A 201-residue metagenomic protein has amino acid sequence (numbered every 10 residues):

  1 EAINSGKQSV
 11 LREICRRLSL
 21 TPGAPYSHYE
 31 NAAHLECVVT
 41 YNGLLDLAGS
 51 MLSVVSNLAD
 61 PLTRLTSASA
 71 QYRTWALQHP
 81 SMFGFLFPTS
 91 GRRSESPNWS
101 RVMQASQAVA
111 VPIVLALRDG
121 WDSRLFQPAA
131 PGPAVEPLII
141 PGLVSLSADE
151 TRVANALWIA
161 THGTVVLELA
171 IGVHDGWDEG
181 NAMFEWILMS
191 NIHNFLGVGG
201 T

Functional and structural regions predicted by a protein language model:
E1, R17, H34-V54, S67 (+6 more regions): Alpha-helical structural segments
E1-S5, D46-N57, A160-L167: Solvent-exposed, amphipathic alpha-helical segments
S5-H34, V38: Helix-turn-helix
S53-A59, G91-S94: Helix-loop segments that flank and shape redox-cofactor active sites
L86-E95, H174: Short linear capping/connector segments at secondary-structure termini
W99-S100: Divalent-cation-assisted or electrostatically stabilized phosphate/pyrophosphate-binding catalytic cores
V111-T201: C-terminal peripheral helix-coil segments that are non-catalytic and often amphipathic
